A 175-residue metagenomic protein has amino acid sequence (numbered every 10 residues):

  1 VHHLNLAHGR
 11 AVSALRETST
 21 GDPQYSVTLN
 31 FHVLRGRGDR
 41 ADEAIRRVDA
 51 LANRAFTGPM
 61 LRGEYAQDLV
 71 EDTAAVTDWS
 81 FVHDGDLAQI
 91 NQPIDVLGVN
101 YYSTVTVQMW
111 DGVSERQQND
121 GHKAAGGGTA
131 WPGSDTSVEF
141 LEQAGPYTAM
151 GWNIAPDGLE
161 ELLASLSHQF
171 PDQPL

Functional and structural regions predicted by a protein language model:
V1-L175: Active-site region of glycoside hydrolase catalytic domains
